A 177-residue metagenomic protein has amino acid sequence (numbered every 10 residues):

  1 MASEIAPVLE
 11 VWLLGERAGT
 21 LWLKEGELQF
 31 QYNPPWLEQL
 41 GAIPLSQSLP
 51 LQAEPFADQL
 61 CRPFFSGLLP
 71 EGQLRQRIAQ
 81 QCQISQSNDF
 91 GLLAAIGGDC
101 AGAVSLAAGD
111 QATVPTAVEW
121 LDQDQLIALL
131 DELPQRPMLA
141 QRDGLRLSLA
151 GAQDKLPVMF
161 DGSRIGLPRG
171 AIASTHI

Functional and structural regions predicted by a protein language model:
M1-I177: Phosphate/dinucleotide-binding and metal-coordinating scaffold of catalytic cores in nucleotide-dependent enzymes
